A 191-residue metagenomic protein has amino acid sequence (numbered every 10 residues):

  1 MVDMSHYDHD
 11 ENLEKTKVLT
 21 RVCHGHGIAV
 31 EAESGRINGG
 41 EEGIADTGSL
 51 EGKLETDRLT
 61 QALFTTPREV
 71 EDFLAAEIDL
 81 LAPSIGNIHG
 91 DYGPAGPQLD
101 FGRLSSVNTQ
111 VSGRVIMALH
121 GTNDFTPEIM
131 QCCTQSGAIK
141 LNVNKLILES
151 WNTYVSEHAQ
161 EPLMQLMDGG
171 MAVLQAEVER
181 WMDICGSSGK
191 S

Functional and structural regions predicted by a protein language model:
M1-G113, P127-A138, V143, E149-T153 (+1 more regions): Alpha/beta enzyme core
H120-T122: Histidine-centered divalent metal-coordination motifs
I147-L148, E177: Short, highly charged low-complexity linear segments
V155-S191: Extended, intrinsically disordered, low-complexity segments
